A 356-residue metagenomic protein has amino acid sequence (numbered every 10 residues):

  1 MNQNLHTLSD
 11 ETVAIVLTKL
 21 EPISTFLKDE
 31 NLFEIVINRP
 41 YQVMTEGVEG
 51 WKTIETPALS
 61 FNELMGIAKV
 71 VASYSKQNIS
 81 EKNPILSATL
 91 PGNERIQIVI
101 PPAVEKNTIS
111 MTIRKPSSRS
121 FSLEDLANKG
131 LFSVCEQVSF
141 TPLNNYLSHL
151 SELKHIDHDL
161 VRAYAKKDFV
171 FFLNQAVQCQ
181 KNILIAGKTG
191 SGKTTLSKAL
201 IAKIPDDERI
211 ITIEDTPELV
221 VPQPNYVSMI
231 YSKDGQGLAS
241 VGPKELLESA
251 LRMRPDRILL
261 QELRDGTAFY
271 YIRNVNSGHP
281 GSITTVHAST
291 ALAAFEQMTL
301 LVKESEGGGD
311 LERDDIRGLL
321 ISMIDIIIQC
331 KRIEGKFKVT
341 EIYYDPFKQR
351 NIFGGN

Functional and structural regions predicted by a protein language model:
M1-N93: N-terminal accessory targeting/assembly segments
N4-L17, E21, E34, Y74 (+4 more regions): Mobile, glycine- and charge-enriched loop segments and immediately flanking short secondary-structure elements within
I35, I98, H279, I324: Residue-level signature of catalytic and energy-coupling elements of molecular machines, predominantly ATP/GTP-dependent
I37-R39, G47, L90-G92, I100-P102 (+3 more regions): Flexible glycine-/small-residue-rich
E55-A58, S73-Q178: P-loop NTP-binding catalytic core
E105, G318-N356: Conserved P-loop NTPase
R162-K166, V170, N174-Q175, Q180-K188 (+2 more regions): Switch/coupling sub-region of P-loop NTPases
K193: Conserved lysine of the Walker
